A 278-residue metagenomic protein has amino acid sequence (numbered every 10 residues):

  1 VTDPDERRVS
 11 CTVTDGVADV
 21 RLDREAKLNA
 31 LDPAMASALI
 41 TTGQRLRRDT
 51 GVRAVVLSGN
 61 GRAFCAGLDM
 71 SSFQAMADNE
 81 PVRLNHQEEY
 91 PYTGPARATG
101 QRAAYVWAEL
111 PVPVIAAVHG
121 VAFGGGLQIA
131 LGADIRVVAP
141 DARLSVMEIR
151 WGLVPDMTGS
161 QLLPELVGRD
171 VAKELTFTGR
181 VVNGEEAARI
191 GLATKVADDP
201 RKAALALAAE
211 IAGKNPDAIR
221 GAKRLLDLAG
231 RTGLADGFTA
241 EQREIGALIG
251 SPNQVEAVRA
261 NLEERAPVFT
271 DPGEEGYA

Functional and structural regions predicted by a protein language model:
V1-E6, R259-A278: Terminal low-complexity tails and localization/encapsulation signals of metabolic enzymes
V1-N60, A278: Conserved CoA-thioester-binding segment of acyl-CoA-metabolizing enzymes
V20, R24, A38-L39, L57 (+7 more regions): Terminal peptide-recognition signature
E25, V137-A142, A193-T239, G246-P252 (+1 more regions): C-terminal long alpha-helix characteristic of the crotonase
G59-V106: Glycine- (often His-adjacent) and acidic-residue-rich active-site loop that binds/positions the CoA thioester
G94, A117-V118: Structural motif
R102-P111, A117, F123-F177, R189-I190 (+1 more regions): CoA-thioester-processing core
G179-E186: Acidic, divalent-metal-coordinating active-site segment for phosphoryl/phosphodiester hydrolysis, typified by short
